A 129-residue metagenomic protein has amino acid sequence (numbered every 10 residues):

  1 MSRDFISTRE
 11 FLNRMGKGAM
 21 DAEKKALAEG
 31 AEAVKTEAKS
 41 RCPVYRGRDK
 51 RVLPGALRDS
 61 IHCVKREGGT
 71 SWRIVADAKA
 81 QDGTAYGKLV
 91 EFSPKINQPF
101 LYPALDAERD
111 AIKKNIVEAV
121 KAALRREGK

Functional and structural regions predicted by a protein language model:
M1-K129: Short, Lys/Arg-rich flexible segments
